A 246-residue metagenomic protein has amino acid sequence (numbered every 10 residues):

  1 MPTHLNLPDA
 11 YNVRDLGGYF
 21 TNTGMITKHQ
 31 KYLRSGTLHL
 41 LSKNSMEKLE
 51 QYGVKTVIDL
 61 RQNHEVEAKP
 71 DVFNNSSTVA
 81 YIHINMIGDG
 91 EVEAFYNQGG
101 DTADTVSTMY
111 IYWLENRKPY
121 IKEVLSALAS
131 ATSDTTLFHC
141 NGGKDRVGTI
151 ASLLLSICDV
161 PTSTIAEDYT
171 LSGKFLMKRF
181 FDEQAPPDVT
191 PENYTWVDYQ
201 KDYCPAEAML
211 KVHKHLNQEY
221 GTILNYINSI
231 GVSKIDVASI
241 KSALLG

Functional and structural regions predicted by a protein language model:
M1-L137, I150-G246: Cys-dependent protein tyrosine phosphatase-like superfamily
G142, R146-V147: Ser/Thr-glycine-rich phosphate-binding loops at phosphate-binding pockets of nucleotides, nucleotide cofactors
